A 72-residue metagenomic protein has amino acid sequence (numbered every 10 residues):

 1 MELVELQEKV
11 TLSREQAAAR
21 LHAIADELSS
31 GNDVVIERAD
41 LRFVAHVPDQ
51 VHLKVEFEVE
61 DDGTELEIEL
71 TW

Functional and structural regions predicted by a protein language model:
M1-A19, A23-D26: Terminal, regulation- and interaction-focused segments at domain boundaries
E2-Q7, E37, L41-W72: N-terminal intrinsically disordered, cationic/polar leader segments that include organellar targeting peptides
A19, L28-V34, V44-D49: Long, contiguous binding/interaction regions
E27-L28, T64: Generic hydrophobic/packing signal
